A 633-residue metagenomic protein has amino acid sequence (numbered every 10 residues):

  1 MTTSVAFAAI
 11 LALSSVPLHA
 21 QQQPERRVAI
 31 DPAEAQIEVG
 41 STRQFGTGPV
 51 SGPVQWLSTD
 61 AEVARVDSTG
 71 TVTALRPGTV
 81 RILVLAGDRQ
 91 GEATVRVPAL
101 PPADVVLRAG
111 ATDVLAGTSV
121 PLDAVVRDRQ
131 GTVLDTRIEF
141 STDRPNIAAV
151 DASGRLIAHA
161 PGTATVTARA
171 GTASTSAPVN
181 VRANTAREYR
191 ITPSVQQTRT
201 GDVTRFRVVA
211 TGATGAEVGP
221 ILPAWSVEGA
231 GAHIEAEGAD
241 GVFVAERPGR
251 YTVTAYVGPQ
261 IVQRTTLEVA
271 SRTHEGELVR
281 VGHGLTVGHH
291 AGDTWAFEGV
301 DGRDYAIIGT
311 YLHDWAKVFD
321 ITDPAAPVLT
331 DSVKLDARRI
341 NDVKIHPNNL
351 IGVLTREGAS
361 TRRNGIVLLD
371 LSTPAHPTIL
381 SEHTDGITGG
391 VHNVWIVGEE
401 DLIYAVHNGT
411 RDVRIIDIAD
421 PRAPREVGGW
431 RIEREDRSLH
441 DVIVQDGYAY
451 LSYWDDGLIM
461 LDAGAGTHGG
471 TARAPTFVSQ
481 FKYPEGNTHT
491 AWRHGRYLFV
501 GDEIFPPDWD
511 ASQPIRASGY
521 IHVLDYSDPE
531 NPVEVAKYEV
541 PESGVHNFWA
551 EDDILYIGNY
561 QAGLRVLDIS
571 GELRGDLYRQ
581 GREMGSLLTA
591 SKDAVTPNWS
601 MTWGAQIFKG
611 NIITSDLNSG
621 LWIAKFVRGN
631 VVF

Functional and structural regions predicted by a protein language model:
M1-V5: Positively charged n-region of N-terminal signal peptides that target proteins for export
A6, A124, A186, V208 (+3 more regions): Long alpha-helical scaffolds
A6-L13: Hydrophobic helical h-region of N-terminal Sec-dependent signal peptides in bacterial secretory/periplasmic proteins
S15-P17: N-terminal signal peptide c-region/cleavage motif recognized by signal peptidases
A20-E275: Extracytoplasmic soluble-region selector
E246-V257, I261-F633: Feature marking well-ordered beta-strand scaffolds used for ligand recognition
